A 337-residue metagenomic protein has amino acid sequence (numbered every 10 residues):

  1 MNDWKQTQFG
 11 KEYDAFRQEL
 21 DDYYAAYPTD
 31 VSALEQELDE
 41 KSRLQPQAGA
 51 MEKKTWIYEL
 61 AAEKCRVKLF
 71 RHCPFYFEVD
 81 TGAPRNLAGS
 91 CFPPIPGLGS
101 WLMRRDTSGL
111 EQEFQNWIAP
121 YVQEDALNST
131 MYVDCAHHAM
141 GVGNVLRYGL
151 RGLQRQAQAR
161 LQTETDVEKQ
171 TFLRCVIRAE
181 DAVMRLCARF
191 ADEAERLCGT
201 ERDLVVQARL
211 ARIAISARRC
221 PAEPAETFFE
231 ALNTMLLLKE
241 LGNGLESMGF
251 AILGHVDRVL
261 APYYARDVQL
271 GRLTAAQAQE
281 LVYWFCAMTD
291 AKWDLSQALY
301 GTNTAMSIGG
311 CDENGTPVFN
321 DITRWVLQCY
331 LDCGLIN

Functional and structural regions predicted by a protein language model:
M1-V176, V205-N337: Conserved catalytic cores of very large enzyme subunits
K169, L197-R202: A conserved hydrophobic secondary-structure block that centers on an alpha-helix together with its immediately flanking
R174-R185: Extended non-globular scaffold/tether segments
R185, R189-D192, R196: Extended, non-transmembrane alpha-helical coiled-coils
A194-G199, R266-D267: Hydrophobic side-chain positions on well-ordered alpha-helices, corresponding to helix-helix packing/interface faces
